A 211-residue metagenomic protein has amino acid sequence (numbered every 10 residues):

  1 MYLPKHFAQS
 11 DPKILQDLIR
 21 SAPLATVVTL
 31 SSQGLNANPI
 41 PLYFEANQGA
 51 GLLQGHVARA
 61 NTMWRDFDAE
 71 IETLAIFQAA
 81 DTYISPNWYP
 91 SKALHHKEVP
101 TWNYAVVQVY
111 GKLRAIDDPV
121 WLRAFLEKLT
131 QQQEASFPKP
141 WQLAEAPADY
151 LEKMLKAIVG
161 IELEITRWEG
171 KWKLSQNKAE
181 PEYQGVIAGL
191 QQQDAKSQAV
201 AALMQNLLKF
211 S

Functional and structural regions predicted by a protein language model:
M1-S211: Binding-site signature for planar aromatic cofactors or substrates
